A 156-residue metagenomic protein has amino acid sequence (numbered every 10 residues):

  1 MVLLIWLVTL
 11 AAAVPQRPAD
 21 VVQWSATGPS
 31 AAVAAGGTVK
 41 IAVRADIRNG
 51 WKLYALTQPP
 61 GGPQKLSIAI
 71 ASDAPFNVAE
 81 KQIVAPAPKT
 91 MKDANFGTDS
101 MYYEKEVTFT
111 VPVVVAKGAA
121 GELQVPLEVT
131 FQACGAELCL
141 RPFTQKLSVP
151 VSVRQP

Functional and structural regions predicted by a protein language model:
M1-A11: Bacterial N-terminal signal peptides
A12-P156: Extracellular/lumen-exposed scaffold segments
